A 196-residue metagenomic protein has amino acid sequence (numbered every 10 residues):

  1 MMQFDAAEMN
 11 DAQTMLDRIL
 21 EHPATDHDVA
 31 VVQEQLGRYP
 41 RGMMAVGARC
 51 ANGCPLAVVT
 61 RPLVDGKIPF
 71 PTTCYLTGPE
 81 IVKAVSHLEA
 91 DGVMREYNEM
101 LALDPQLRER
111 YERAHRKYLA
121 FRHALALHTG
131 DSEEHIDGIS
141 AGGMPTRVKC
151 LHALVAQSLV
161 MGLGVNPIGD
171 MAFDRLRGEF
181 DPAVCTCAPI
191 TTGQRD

Functional and structural regions predicted by a protein language model:
M2-T60, D65-G66: Short N-terminal edge-element motif at the start of the domain
Q35, M100, A114, L154 (+1 more regions): Residues that form generic nucleotide/phosphate-binding pockets
M43, P62, H87, T192-Q194: Peripheral peptide segments
M44, T72, E179-D181: Processing junctions and N-termini across compartments
A45, T73-Y75, V148: Extracellular structured ligand-interaction cores
R49-A102: Aromatic- and glycine-enriched beta-alpha-beta binding-site module
K83-R147: Long, charge-rich boundary regions
H123-D196: C-terminal charged interaction modules
